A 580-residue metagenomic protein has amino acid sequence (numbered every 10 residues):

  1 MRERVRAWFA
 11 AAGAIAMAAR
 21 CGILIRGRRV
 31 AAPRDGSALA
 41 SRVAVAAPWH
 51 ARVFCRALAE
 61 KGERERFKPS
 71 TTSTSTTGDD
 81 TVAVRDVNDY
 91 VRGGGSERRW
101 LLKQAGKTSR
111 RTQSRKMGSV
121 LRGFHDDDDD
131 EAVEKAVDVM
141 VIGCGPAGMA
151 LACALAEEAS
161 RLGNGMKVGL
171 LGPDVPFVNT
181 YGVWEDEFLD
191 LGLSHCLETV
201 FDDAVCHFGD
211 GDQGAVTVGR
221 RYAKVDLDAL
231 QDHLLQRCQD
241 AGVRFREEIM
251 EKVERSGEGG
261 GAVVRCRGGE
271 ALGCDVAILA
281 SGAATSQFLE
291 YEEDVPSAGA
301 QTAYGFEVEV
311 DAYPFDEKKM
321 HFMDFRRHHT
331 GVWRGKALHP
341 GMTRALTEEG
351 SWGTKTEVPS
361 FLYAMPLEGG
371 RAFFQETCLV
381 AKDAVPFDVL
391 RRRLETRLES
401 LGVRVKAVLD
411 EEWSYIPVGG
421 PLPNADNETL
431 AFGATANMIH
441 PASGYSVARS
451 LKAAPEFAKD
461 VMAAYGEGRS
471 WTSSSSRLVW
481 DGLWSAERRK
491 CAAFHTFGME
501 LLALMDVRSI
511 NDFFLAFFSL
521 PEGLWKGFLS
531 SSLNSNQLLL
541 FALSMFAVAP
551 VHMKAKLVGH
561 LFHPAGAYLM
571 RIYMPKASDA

Functional and structural regions predicted by a protein language model:
M1-P48, V53-A59: N-terminal chloroplast transit peptides
V5, K61-T71, T76-V137, R161: Extreme N-terminal leader/targeting segments of oxidoreductases
D126-G169: N-terminal Rossmann-like FAD-binding beta1-loop-alpha1 element of flavoenzymes
A154, A241-R404: Predominantly flavin-linked oxidoreductase catalytic cores and closely associated redox partners
A154-E157, G163-G209: N-terminal FAD cofactor-binding segment of flavoenzymes
E185-A262: A conserved beta-strand/loop capping segment in the N-terminal third of enzymes that catalyze redox or closely related
E349-V358, L362, C378-D460: FAD/FMN-dependent oxidoreductases across multiple families
P455-A580: Long, low-complexity C-terminal extensions of enzymes
